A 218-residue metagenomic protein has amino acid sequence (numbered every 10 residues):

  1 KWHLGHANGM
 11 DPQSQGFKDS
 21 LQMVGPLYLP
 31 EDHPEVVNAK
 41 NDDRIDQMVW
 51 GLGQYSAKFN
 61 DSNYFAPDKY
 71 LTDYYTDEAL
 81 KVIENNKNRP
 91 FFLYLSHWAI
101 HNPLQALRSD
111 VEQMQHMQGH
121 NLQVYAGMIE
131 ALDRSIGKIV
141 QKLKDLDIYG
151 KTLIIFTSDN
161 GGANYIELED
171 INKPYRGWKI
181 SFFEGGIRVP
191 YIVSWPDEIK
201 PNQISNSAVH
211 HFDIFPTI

Functional and structural regions predicted by a protein language model:
K1-H3, W98, G161-G162, E198: Catalytic metal-binding/acid-base residues of hydrolase active sites
L4-F91, H97-A106: Formylglycine-dependent
Q15, D73-D77, Q123, E130-R134 (+1 more regions): A structural signal for well-ordered alpha-helical segments within the folded catalytic domains of diverse enzymes
D19-Q22, F91-S96, E130, L153-T157 (+3 more regions): Structural recognition of the beta-strand scaffold that forms the well-ordered cores of secreted hydrolase catalytic
Y28, Y55, N60, G137-L146 (+1 more regions): Substrate-binding rim/cap in mid-to-C-terminal beta-strand-loop elements of soluble/periplasmic
N60-D73, H116-A131: The substrate-binding groove and active-site-proximal loops of carbohydrate-active enzymes, especially glycoside
D77-Y125, A163-Y165, E169-N172: Active-site His/acidic residue clusters
F91, S96-H97, A131-E167: Metal-dependent active-site segment of extracytoplasmic phospho-/sulfohydrolases and closely related
